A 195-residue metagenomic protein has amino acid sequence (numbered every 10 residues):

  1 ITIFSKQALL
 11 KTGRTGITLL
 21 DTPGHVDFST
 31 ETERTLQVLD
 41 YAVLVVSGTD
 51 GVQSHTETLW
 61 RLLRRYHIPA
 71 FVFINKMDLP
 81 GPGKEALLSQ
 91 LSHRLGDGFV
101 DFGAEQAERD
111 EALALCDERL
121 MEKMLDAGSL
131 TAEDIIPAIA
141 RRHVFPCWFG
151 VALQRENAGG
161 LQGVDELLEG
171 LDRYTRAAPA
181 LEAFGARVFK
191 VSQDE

Functional and structural regions predicted by a protein language model:
I1-E195: Structural and coupling elements of P-loop NTPases
